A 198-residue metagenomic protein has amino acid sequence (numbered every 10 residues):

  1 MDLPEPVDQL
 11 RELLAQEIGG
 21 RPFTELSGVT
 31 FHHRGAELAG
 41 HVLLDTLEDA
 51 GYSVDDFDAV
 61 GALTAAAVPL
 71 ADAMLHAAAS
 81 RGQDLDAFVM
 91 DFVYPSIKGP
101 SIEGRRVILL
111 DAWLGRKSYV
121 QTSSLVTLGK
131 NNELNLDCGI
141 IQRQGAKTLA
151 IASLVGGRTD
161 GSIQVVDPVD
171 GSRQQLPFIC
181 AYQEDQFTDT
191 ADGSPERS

Functional and structural regions predicted by a protein language model:
M1-S198: PRPP-associated nucleotide enzymes
